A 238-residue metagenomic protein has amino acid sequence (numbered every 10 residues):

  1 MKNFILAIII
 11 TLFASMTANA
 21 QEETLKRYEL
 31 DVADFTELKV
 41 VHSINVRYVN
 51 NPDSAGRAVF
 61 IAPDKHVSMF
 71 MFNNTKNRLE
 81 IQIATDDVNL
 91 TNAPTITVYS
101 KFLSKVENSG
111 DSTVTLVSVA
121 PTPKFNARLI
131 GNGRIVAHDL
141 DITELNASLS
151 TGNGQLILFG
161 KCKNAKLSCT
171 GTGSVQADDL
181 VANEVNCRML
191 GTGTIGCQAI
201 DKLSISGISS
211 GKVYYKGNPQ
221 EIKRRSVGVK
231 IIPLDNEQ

Functional and structural regions predicted by a protein language model:
M1-Q238: Intrinsically disordered, low-complexity terminal regions
